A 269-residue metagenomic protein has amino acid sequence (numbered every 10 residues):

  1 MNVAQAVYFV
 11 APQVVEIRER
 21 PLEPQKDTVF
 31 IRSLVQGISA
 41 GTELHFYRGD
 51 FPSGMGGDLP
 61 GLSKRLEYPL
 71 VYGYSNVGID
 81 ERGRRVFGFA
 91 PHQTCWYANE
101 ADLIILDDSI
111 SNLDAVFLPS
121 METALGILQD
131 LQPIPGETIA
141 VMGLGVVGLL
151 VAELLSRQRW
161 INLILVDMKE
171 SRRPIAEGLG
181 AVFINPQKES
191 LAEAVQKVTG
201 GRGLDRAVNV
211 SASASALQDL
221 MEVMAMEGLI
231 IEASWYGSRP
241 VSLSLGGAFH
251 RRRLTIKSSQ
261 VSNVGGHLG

Functional and structural regions predicted by a protein language model:
E23-I38, F46-H92: Glycine-rich beta-strand-centered segment in the early N-terminal region that forms part of a ligand/cofactor-binding
Y72-I79, V86-P135: Glycine/serine-rich phosphate-binding loop and adjoining beta1-alpha1 elements at the start of nucleotide-handling
T94, M168-I175, P240-L245: Short, glycine/polar-rich helix-capping loops at beta-to-alpha or helix-loop-helix junctions that flank or form
D114-E189, E193: Mid-domain Rossmann-like dinucleotide-binding core that forms the NAD(H)/NADP(H) cofactor-binding site
L131-P133, T199, S211, V223-A225: A generic alpha-to-beta junction signature in SAM-dependent methyltransferases
V195-A207: A short acidic, Gly/Pro-enriched loop at the edge of an enzyme's catalytic core that lines a small-molecule cofactor
V208-S211, A233: Short, well-ordered coil/turn residues at beta-beta hairpins and beta-strand->alpha-helix junctions within
Q218-G269: Glycine-rich phosphate-binding loop and adjacent beta-alpha segment of Rossmann(oid) nucleotide-cofactor-binding
